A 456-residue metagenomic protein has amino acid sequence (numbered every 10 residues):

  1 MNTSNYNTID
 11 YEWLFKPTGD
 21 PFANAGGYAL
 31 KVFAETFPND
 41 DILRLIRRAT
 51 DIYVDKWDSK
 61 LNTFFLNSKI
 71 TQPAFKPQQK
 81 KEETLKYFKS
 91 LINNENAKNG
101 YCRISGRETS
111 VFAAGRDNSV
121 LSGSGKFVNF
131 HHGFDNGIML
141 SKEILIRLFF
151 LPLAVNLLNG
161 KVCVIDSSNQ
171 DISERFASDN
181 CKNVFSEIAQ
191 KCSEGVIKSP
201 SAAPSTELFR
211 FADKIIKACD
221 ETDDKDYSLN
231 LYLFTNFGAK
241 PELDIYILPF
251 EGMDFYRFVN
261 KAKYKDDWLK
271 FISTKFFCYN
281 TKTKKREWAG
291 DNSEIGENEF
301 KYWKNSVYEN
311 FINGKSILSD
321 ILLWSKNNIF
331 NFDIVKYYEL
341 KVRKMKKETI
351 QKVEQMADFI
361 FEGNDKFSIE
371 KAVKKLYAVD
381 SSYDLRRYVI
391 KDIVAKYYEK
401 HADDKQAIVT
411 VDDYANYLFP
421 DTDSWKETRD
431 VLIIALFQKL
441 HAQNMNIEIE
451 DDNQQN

Functional and structural regions predicted by a protein language model:
M1, Y6, L14, F33 (+12 more regions): Extended hydrophobic/Leu-rich segments
M1-Q79, R429, I433, F437 (+1 more regions): Conserved small-residue
D10, N24, Y28, D41-R48 (+10 more regions): Exposed alpha-helical structural elements
G26, L30, F37-I42, V54-N62 (+10 more regions): Residue-level signal for secondary-structure boundary elements
K56-S201: Basic, glycine-/proline-tolerant helical and adjacent loop/strand elements that line or dock onto nucleic-acid
I197-N446: Intrinsically disordered, low-complexity regulatory regions
